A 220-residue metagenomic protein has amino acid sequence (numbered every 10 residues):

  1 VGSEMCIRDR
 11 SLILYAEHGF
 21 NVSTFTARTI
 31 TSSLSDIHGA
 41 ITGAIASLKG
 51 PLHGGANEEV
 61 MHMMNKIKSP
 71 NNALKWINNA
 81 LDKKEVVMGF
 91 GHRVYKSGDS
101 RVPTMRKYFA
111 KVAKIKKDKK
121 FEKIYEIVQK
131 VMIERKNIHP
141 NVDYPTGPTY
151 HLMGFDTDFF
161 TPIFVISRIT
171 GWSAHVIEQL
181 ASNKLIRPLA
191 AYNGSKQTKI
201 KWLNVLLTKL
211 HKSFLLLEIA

Functional and structural regions predicted by a protein language model:
V1-I7: Short, small-residue-biased leader/transition segments that mark boundaries at the very start of proteins
S11, F20-S47, I77-N78, E126-L152: Short, hydrophobic/aliphatic alpha-helical segments
L34-M61, V87-K96, H139-H175: Conserved phosphate/anionic-ligand binding catalytic regions in large, soluble enzymes, centered on
G50, K66-P70: Cytochrome P450
N57-H62, A73-I77, K120: Short acidic alpha-helical/loop segments enriched in Asp/Glu that coordinate divalent cations
N72-Y108, Q197-T208: A structural-propensity feature for long, helix-poor, extended segments
K84, I115-A220: Acidic, carboxylate-rich catalytic segments that either coordinate divalent cations
